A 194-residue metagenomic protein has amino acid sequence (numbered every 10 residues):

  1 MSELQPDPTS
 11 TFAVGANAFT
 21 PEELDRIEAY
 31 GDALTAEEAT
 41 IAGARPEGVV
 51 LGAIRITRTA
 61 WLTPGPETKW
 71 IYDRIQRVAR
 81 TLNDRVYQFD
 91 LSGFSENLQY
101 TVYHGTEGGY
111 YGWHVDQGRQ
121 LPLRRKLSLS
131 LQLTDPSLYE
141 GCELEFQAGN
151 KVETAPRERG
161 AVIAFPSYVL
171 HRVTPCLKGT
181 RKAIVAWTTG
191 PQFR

Functional and structural regions predicted by a protein language model:
M1-V162, Y168-R194: Fe(II)/2-oxoglutarate oxygenase catalytic core
